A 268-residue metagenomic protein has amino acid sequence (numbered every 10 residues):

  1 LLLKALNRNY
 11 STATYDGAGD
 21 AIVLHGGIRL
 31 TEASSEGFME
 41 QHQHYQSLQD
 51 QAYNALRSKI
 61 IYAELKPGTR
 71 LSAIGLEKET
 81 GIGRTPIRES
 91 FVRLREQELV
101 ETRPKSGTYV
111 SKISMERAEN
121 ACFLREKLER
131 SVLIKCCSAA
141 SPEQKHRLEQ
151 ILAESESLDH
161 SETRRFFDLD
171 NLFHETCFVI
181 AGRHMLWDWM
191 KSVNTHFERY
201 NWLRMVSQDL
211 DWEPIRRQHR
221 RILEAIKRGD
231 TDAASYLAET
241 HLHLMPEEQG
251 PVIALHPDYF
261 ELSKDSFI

Functional and structural regions predicted by a protein language model:
L1-S138, G250-I268: Short linear motifs at protein or domain termini
H44, L48, R117-N120, L124 (+4 more regions): Conserved acidic
D50, N54, E126, H146-E149 (+1 more regions): Amphipathic alpha-helical repeat elements characteristic of tetratricopeptide repeat
E96-E101, S192-H196, L210-E213: Mobile beta-alpha loop/short-helix "lid" or hinge segments that flank ligand
A140-S141, D211: Short coil/turn segments
P142-R204, I215-R228, A233-L244: Conserved amphipathic alpha-helical segments that form helical-bundle/coiled-coil interaction surfaces
E247: Short, well-ordered alpha-helices that flank and scaffold nucleotide-derived cofactor binding pockets
